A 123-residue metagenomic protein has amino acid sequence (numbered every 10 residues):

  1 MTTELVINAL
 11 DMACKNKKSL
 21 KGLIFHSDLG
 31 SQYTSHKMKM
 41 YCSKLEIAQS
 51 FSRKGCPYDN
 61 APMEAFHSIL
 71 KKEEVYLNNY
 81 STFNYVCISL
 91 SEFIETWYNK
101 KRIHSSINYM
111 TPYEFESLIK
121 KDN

Functional and structural regions predicted by a protein language model:
M1-K18: Active-site beta-loop-alpha junctions of metal-dependent nucleic acid enzymes, especially the RNase H-like/DDE
T2, V6, T34, G55 (+2 more regions): Hydrophobic (often cysteine-bearing) scaffold residues that line and stabilize catalytic clefts of nucleotide/cofactor
C14-S19, S43-I47: Short helix-capping and hinge/turn segments at secondary-structure transitions, especially at repeat and domain
S19-Y33, M110: Acidic/histidine-rich, metal-coordinating catalytic segments
F25-L29, K44-P62, L77-T82: RNase H-like polynucleotidyl transferase catalytic core
K39, S43-I47, I69-N123: C-terminal domain-tail junction helix/linker
